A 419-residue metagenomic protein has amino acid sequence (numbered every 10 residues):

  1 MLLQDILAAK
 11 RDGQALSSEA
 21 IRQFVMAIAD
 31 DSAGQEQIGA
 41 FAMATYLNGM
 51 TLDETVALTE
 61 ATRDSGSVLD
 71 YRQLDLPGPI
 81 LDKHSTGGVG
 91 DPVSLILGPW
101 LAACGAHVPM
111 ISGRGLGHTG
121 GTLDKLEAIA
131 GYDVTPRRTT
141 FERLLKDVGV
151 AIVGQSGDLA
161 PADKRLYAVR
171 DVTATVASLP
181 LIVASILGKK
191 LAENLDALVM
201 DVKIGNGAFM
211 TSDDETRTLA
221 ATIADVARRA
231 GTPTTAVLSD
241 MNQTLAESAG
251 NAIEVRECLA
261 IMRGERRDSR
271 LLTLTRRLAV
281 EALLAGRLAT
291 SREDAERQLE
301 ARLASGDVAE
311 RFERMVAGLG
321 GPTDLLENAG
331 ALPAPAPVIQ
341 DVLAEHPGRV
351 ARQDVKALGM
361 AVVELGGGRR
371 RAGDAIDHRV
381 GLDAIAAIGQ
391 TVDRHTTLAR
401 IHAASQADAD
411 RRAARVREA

Functional and structural regions predicted by a protein language model:
M1-G90, R311-P322: Acidic, glycine/proline-rich low-complexity segments that act as flexible tails and inter-domain linkers
D5, K10, A15-S17, T175-S178 (+3 more regions): Well-ordered secondary-structure scaffolds
L47-N48, L95-H107, K189-N194, R229-A230 (+1 more regions): Alpha-helix C-terminal capping segments
P79-H118: Glycine/serine-rich anion-binding loops at beta->alpha junctions that coordinate negatively charged ligand groups
S94, S112, T119-D124, S156 (+5 more regions): Short acidic, glycine/serine/threonine-rich loops at helix termini
I111, L145, V153-S156, I186 (+2 more regions): Short beta-strand segments
K125-A151, A221-A227, G231: A glycine-rich helix N-cap at a beta->alpha junction
K146-E193: Phosphate/diphosphate-binding glycine-rich loops and adjacent basic-rich segments that engage nucleotide
